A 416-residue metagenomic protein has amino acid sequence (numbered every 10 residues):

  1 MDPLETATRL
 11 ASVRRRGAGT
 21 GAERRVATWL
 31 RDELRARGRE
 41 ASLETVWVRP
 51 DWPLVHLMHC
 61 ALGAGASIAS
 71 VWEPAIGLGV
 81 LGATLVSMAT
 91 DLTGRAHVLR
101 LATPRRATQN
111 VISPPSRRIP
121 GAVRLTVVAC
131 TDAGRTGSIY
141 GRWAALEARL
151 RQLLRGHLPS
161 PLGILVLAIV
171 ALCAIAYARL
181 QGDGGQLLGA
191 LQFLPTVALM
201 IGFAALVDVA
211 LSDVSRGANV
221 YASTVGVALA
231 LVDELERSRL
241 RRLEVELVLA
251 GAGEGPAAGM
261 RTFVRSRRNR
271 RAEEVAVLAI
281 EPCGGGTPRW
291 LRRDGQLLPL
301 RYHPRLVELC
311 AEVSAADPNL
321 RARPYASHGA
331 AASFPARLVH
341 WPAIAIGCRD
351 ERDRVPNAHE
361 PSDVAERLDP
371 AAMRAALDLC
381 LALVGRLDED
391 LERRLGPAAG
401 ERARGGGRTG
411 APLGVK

Functional and structural regions predicted by a protein language model:
M1-K416: Secretory-pathway/membrane protein signature
